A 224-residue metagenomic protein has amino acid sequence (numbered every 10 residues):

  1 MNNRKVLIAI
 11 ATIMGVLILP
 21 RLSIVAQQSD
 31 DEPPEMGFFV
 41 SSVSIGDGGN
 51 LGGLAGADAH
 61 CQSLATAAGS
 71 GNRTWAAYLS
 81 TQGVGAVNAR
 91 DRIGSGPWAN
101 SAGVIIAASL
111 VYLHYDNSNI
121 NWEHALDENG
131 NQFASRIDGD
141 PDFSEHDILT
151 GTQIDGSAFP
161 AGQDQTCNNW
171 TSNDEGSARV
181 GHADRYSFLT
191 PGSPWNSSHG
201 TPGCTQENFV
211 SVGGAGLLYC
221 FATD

Functional and structural regions predicted by a protein language model:
M1-I10: Bacterial N-terminal signal peptides that target proteins for export
L7, I18, L64-A67: Short intrinsically disordered, low-complexity coil segments enriched in acidic
A9-R21: Bacterial N-terminal signal peptides
S23-D224: Secreted/extracellular ectodomain signature
